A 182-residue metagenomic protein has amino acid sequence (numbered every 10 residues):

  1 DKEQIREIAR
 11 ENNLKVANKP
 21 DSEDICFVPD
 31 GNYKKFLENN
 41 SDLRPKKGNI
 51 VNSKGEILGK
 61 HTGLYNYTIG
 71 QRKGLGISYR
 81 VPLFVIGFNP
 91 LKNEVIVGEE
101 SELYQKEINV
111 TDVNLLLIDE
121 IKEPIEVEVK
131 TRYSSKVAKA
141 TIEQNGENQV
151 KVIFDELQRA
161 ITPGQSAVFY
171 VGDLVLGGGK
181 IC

Functional and structural regions predicted by a protein language model:
D1-V175, K180-C182: Nucleotide-activated chemistry modules centered on ATP-dependent adenylation/adenylyltransferase
